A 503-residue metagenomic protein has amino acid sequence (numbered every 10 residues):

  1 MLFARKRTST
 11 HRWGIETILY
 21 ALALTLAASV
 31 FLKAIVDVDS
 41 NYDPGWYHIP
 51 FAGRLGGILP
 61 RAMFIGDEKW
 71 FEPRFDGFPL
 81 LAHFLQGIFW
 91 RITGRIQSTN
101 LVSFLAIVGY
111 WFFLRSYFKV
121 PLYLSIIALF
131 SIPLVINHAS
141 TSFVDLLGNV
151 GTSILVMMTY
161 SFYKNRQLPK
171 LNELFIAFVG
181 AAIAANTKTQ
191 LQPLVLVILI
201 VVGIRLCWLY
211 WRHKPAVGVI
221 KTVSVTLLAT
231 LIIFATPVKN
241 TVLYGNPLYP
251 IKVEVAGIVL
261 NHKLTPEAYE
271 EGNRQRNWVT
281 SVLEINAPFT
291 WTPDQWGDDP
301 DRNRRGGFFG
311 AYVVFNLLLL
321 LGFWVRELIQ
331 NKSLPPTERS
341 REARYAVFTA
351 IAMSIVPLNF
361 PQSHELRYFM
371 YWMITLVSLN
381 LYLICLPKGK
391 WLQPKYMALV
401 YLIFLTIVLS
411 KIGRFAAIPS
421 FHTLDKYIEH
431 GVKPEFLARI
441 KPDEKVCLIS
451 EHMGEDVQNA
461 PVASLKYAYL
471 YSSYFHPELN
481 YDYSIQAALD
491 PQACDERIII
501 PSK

Functional and structural regions predicted by a protein language model:
M1-F31, K119, C207-Y210, K214-A229: Start-transfer (signal-anchor) and selected internal transmembrane alpha helices of multi-pass inner/ER membrane
E16-A23, K170-A181, V195-V202, A216-T230 (+3 more regions): Signature aromatic-anchored transmembrane alpha helix within multi-pass, membrane-resident enzymes that catalyze glycan
A23-A27, V102-Y117, P121-Y163, E173-T187 (+2 more regions): Membrane-embedded helix bundles of polyisoprenyl
A28-R115, T141, V150: Active-site lumenal/periplasmic loops and adjacent helix-entry segments of GT-C-fold, multi-pass membrane
G53, D145-G151, A184-L194, S354-V356 (+1 more regions): Hydrophobic/aromatic-rich transmembrane helices and adjacent perimembrane loops
A106-S116, A287-S340: Hydrophobic, aromatic-rich transmembrane alpha-helices and their immediate juxtamembrane boundary segments
I204, K221-P300: Membrane-lumen/periplasm interface segments of specific transmembrane helices in polyprenyl phosphate-linked
L399-L465, L489-P491: Membrane-embedded, lumen/periplasm-facing catalytic core of multi-pass transferases that use lipid-linked donors
